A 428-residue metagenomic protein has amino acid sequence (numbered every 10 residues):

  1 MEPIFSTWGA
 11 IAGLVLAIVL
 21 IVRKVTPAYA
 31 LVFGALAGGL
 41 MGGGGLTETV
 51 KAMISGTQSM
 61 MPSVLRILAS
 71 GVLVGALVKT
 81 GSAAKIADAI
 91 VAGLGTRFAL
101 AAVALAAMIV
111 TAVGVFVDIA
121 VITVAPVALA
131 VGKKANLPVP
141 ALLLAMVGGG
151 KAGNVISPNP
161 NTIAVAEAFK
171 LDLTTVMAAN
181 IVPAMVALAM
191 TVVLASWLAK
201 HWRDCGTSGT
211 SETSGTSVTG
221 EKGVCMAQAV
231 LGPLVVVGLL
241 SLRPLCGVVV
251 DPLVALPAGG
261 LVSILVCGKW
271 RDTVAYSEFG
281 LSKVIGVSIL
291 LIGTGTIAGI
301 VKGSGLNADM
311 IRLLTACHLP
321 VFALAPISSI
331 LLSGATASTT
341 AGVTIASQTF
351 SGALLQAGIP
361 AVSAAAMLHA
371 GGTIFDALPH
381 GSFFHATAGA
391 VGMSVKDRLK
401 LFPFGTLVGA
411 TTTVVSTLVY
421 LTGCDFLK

Functional and structural regions predicted by a protein language model:
M1-A10, L14, M41-G42, A178-Y276 (+1 more regions): Long, contiguous bundles of hydrophobic transmembrane helices that form the permeation core of multi-pass
I4-W8, Q58-S63, I90-L105, G132-L142 (+4 more regions): Membrane-interfacial loop-to-helix junctions in multi-pass transporters
I11-V19, L36-L40, L68, L105 (+13 more regions): Generic alpha-helical transmembrane segments of integral inner-membrane proteins, especially permease/transport modules
R23-P27, M61-S63, V74-A84, T111-T123 (+4 more regions): Short helix-coil transition sites and intra-membrane helix breaks within transmembrane domains of multi-pass
Y29, V50-A84, A101, M108-I109 (+5 more regions): Core transmembrane alpha-helical segments of multi-pass membrane transporters/permeases
L68-S70, G93-L129, I292, C317-A357 (+2 more regions): Hydrophobic alpha-helical transmembrane segments of multi-pass integral membrane proteins, predominantly secondary
V72, K85-D88, D118-V131, N159-F169 (+2 more regions): Re-entrant/interfacial helical elements at transmembrane boundaries that shape and gate the permeation pathway
L129-A227, P360, F383-Y420, L427-K428: Membrane-core helix-loop-helix motifs of multi-pass transport proteins
